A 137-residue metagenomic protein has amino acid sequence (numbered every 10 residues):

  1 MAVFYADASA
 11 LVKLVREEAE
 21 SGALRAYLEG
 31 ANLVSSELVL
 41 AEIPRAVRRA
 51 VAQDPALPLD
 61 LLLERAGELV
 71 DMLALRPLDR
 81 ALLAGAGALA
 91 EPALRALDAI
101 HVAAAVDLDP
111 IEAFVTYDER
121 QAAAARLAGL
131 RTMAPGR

Functional and structural regions predicted by a protein language model:
M1-V3, S36, A103-R137: Acidic, PIN/NYN-like endoribonuclease modules and their adjacent C-terminal/linker elements
M1-V39, V51-L63, A128-L130: Short, well-structured N-terminal submotif of metal-dependent ribonuclease cores
A6, S35, P77, A96-A99 (+1 more regions): Short beta-strand scaffold positions
A10-L11, V39-L40, L82, H101 (+1 more regions): Alpha-helix capping/helix-boundary segments
V12-E18, L75-R76, F114, T132 (+1 more regions): Short, contiguous hydrophobic alpha-helices characteristic of membrane insertion segments
G30-A31, A46, A50, L69-L73 (+2 more regions): Alpha-helix C-capping/helix-to-loop hinge sites
E64-P92, I100-V102: Acidic catalytic patch
